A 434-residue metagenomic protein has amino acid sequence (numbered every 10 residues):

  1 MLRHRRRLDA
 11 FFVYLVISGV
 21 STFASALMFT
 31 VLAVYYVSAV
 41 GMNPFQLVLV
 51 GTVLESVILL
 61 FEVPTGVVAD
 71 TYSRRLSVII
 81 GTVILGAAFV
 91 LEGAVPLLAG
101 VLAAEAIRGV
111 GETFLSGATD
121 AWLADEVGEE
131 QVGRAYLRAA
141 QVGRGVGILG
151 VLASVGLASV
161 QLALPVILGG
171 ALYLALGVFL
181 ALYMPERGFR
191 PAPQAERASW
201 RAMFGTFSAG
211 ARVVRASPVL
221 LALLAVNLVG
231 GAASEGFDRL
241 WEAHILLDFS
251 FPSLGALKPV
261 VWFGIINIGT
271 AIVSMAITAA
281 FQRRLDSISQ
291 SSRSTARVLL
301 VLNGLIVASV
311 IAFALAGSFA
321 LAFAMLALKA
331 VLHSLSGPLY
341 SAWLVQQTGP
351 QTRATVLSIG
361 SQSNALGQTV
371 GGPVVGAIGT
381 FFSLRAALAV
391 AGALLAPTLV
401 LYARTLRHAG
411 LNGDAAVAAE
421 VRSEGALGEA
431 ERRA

Functional and structural regions predicted by a protein language model:
M1-L8, Y183-L224, V421-E424, E431-R432: Juxtamembrane intracellular "pre-TM" segments in multi-pass secondary transporters
L2-L59, V219-N267: Helix-loop boundary and gating motifs at the non-cytosolic
V34, S38-A39, I148-G169, A243-G255 (+3 more regions): Transmembrane alpha-helix termini and helix-breaking/packing motifs in multi-pass membrane transporters
V57-L60, W262-I288: Transmembrane alpha-helices of Major Facilitator/SLC transporters
I58-P96: Conserved MFS/SLC helix-loop-helix module at the cytosolic interface between two early adjacent transmembrane helices
V83-L97, N303-G317: C-terminal ends and interior cores of transmembrane alpha-helices in multi-pass membrane transporters/permeases
A104-R144: Cytoplasmic helix-loop-helix junction between adjacent transmembrane helices in 12-TM secondary transporters
I167-G169, Y173-E196, A403-A416: Helix-loop junctions on the cytosolic side of multi-pass membrane transporters, especially the intracellular loop
